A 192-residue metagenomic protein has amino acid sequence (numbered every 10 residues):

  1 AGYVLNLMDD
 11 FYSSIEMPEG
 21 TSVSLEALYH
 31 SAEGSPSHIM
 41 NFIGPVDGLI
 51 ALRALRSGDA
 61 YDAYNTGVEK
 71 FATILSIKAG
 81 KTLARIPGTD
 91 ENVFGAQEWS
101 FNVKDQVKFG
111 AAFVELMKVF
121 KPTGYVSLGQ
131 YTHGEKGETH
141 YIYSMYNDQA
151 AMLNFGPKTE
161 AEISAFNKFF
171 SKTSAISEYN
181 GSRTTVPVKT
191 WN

Functional and structural regions predicted by a protein language model:
A1-N192: Short S/T/G/P-rich N-terminal loop/turn motif that feeds into the first structured element of a domain
